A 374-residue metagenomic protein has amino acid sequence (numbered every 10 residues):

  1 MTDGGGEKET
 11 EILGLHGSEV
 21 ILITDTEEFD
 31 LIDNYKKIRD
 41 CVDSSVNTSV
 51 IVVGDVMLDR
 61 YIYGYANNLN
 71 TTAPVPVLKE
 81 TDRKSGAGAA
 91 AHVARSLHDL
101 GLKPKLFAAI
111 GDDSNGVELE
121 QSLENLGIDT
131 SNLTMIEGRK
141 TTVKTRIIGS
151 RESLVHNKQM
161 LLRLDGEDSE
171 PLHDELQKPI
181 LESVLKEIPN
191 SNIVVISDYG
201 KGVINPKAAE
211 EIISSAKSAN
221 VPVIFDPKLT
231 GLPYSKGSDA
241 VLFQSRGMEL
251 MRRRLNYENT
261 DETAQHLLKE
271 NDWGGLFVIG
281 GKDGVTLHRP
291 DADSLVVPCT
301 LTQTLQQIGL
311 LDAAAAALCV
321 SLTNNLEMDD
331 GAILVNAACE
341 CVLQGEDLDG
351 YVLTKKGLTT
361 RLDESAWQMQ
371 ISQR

Functional and structural regions predicted by a protein language model:
T2, G6, E11-D25: Short glycine- and acidic-rich boundary segments immediately preceding or forming the N-terminal edge of structured
D25, V50, L58-V195, V352-R374: Conserved N-terminal subdomain of the carbohydrate kinase-like
T26-I38, P171, N190, K207-G237 (+2 more regions): Conserved phosphate-binding/catalytic region of the ribokinase-like
K36-V46: A short acidic-Thr-Gly-centered motif at the start of a beta-strand
V52, L106-A108, F225, V278: Structural beta-sheet core signal
V53-G54, Q244: A secondary-structure boundary/capping signal
D55-V56, Y199: Active-site metal-binding loops of divalent metal-dependent hydrolases
N67-A73, V77, I147-G166, L172-L181 (+2 more regions): Conserved beta-alpha-beta core of the PfkB/ribokinase-like small-molecule kinase fold
